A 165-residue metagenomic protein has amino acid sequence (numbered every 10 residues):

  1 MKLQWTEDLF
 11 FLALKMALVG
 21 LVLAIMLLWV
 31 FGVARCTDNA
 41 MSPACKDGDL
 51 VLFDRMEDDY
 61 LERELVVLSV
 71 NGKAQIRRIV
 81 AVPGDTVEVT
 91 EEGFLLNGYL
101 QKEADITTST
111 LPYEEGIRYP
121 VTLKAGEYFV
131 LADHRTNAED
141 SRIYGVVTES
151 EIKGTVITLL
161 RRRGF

Functional and structural regions predicted by a protein language model:
M1-A74, V147-F165: Protein maturation boundaries and topogenic segments
A40-M41, M56, R77, E91 (+2 more regions): Short, conserved secondary-structure segments in the cores of folded domains
D49, L61-L65, D85, E127 (+1 more regions): Structural motif
M56, N71, E92, D133-H134: Short, surface-exposed secondary-structure boundary micro-motifs
A74-V82: Helix-adjacent hinge/juxtasegments
V82-T122, E127: Structured, soluble extracytoplasmic/luminal domains of envelope-associated proteins
G116-F165: Beta-strand-rich cores of mature extracytoplasmic or soluble domains
